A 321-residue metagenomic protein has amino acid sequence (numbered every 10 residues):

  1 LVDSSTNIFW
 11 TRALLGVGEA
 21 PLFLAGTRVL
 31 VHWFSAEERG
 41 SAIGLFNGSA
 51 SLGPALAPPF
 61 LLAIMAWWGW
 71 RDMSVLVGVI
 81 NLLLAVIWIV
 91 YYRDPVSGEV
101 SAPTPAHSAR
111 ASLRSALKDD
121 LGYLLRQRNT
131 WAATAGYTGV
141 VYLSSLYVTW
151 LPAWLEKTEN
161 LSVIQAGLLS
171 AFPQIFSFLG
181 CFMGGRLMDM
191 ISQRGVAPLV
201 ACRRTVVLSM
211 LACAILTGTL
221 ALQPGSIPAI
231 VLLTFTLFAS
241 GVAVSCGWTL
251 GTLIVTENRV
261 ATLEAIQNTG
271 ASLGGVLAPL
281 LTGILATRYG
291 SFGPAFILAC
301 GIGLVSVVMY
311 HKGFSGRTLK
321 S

Functional and structural regions predicted by a protein language model:
L1-N7, S35, N160, Q223-P224: Helix-breaking motifs and short loop linkers at transmembrane-helix boundaries and internal kinks in secondary membrane
T6-L14, P228-F235: Paired small-residue
T11-A50: Cytoplasmic helix-loop-helix junction between adjacent transmembrane helices in 12-TM secondary transporters
F46-V96: Helix-loop-helix hairpin linking two adjacent transmembrane segments in secondary transporters
E99-T134: Juxtamembrane intracellular "pre-TM" segments in multi-pass secondary transporters
Q127-F182, V244, W248: Extracytoplasmic gate region of multi-pass secondary transporters
L199-G247: C-terminal transmembrane helical hairpin of 12-TM major facilitator-type secondary transporters
T252-Y289: A late C-terminal transmembrane helix in Major Facilitator Superfamily
